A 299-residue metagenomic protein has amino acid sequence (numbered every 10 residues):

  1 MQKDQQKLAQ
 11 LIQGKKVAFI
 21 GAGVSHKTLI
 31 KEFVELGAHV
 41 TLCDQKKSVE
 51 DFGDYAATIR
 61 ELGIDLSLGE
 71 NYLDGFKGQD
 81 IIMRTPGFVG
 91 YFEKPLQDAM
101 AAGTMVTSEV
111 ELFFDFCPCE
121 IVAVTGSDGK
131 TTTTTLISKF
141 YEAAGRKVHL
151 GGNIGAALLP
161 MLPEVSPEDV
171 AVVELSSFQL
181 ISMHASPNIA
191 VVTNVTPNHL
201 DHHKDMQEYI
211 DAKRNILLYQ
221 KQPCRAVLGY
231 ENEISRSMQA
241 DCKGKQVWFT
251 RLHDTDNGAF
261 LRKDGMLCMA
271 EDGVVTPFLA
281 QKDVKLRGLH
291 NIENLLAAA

Functional and structural regions predicted by a protein language model:
M1-S108, L112, R287, A297: N-terminal leader/targeting and accessory segments in enzymes
I20-A22, K204-Q207, G244-A299: Adenine nucleotide phosphate-binding catalytic loops in nucleotide-utilizing enzymes
G23, K46-S48, I154, E231-N232 (+1 more regions): Residues in the short beta-alpha loop(s) of Rossmann-like NAD(P)-binding domains
G37, G145, K263-D264: Residue-level signal for tight coil/turn positions that link beta-strands
T41-D44, G69-E70, T107-E111, K243-R262: Beta-strand->loop->alpha-helix junctions that form or flank phosphate-binding loops in nucleotide-handling enzymes
D74-K77, P86-Y230, I234-G244, A299: Phosphate-binding loop of NTP-binding sites
Q79-P86, E120-G126, N257-M269: Short, surface-exposed amphipathic charged segments that create phosphate/polyanion-binding patches used for binding
